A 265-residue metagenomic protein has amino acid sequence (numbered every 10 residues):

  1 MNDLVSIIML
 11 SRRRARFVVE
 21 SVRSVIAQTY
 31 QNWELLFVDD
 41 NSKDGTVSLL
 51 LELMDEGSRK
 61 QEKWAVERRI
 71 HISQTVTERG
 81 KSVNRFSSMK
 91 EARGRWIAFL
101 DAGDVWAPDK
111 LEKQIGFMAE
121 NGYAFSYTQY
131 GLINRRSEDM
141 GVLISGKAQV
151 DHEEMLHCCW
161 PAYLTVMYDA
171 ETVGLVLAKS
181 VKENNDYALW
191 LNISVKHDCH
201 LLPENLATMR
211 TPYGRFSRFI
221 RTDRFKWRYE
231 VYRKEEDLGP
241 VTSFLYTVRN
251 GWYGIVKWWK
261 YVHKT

Functional and structural regions predicted by a protein language model:
M1-I26: N-proximal low-complexity "stem/linker" segments adjacent to membrane-targeting elements
S24, Q31, D39-L49, T77 (+1 more regions): A conserved acidic beta->alpha catalytic loop
D44-L53, V105, D109: Acidic helix N-cap motif at the loop->helix transition within catalytic regions of sugar-transfer enzymes
Q74-A92, K113: Glycine-rich, basic loop-to-helix element that forms the pyrophosphate-binding segment of sugar-nucleotide handling
K90, I144-D223: Conserved nucleotide-sugar donor-binding catalytic segment
I97: Short aromatic/hydrophobic "clamp" motif used to bind/position activated sugar donors
D101-V105, Q129: The conserved acidic donor/metal-binding loop of glycosyltransferases
D109-M140: Conserved donor NDP-sugar-binding/catalytic core segment of glycosyltransferases
